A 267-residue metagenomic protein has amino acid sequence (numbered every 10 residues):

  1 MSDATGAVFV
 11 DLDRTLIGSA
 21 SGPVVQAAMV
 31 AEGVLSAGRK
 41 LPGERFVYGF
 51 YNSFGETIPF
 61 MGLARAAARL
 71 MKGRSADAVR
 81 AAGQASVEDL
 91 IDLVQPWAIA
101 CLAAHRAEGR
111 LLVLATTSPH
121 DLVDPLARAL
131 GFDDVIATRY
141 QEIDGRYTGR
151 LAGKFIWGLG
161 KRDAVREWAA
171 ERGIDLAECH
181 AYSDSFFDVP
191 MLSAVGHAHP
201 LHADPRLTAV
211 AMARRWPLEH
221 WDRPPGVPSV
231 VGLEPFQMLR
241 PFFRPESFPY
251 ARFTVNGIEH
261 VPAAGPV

Functional and structural regions predicted by a protein language model:
M1-A7, A81-A82, E88-A251: C-terminal cap/substrate-recognition subdomain and adjoining C-terminal extension of metal-dependent phosphatase-like
S2-G55: Active-site neighborhood of HAD-like aspartate-dependent phosphohydrolases
L12, G257, A264-V267: Conserved Motif II region of HX4D acyltransferases
S21, E32-G33, K40, I58-F60 (+4 more regions): Hydrophobic/basic alpha-helical segments enriched in Actinobacteria
V25, R45, G62-A64, G145-R150 (+1 more regions): Acidic/polar active-site rim loop that often engages polyanionic ligands
V47-A76, V227-S229: Short, compositionally biased "basic patch" segments
G62-P96: Metal-dependent phosphoesterase signature
